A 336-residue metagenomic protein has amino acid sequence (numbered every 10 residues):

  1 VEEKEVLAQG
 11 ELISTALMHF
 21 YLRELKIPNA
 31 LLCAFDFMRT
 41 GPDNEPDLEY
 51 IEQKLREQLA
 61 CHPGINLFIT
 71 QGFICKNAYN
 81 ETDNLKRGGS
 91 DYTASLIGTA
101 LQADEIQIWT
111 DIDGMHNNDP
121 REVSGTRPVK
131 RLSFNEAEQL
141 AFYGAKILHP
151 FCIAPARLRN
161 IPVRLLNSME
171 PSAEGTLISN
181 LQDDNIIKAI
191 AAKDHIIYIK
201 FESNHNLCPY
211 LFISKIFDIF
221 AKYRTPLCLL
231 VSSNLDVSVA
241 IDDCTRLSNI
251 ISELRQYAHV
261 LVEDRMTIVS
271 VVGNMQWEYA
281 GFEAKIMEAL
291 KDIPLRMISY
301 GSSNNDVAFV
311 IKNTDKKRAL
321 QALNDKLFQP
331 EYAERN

Functional and structural regions predicted by a protein language model:
V1-L148, C152-I153, K312, E331: Nucleotide/pyrophosphate-binding catalytic subdomain
N29, F68-I69, V163, L227 (+1 more regions): Hydrophobic beta-strand scaffold residues
A34-F37, F73-I74, T110-M115, P120-R121 (+5 more regions): Short, ordered loop/turn segments at secondary-structure junctions
H62-N77, L140-R164, S203-Y210, E263-E278 (+1 more regions): Electropositive, surface-exposed helix/loop patches at the edges of structured domains that serve as adaptable
E105-W109, V163-L165, C228-L229: Short hydrophobic alpha-helical runs that function as membrane-insertion/retention elements
S133-H205: A conserved active-site cap/scaffold subdomain adjacent to cofactor or substrate pockets
T176-N336: A conserved regulatory-domain signal marking ACT and ACT-like small-molecule sensing domains and adjacent regulatory
